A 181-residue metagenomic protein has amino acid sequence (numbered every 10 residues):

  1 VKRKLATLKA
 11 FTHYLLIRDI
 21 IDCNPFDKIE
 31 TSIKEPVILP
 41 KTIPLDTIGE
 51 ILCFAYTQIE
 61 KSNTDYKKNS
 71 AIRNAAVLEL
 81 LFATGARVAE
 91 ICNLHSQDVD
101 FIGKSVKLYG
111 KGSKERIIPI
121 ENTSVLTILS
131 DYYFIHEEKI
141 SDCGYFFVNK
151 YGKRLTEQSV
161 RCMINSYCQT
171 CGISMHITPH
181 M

Functional and structural regions predicted by a protein language model:
V1-M181: Conserved catalytic core of the tyrosine transesterase superfamily
